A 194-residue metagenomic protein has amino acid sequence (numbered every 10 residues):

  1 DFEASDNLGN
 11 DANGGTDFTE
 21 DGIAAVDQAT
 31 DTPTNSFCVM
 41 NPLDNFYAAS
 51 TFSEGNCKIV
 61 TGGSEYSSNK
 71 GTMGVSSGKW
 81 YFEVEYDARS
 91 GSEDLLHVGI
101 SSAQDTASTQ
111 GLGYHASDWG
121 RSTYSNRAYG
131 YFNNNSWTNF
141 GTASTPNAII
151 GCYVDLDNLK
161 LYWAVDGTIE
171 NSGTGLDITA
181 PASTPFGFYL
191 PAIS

Functional and structural regions predicted by a protein language model:
D1-S194: PRY/SPRY (B30.2) beta-sandwich protein-interaction domains and their adjacent Ser/Pro/Gly-rich low-complexity linkers
